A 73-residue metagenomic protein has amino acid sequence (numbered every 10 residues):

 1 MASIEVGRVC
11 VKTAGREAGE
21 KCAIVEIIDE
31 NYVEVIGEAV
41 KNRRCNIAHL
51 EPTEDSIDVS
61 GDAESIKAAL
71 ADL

Functional and structural regions predicted by a protein language model:
M1-T13, A18-L73: Ferredoxin-like alpha/beta domains used as RNA- or RNAP-binding modules
